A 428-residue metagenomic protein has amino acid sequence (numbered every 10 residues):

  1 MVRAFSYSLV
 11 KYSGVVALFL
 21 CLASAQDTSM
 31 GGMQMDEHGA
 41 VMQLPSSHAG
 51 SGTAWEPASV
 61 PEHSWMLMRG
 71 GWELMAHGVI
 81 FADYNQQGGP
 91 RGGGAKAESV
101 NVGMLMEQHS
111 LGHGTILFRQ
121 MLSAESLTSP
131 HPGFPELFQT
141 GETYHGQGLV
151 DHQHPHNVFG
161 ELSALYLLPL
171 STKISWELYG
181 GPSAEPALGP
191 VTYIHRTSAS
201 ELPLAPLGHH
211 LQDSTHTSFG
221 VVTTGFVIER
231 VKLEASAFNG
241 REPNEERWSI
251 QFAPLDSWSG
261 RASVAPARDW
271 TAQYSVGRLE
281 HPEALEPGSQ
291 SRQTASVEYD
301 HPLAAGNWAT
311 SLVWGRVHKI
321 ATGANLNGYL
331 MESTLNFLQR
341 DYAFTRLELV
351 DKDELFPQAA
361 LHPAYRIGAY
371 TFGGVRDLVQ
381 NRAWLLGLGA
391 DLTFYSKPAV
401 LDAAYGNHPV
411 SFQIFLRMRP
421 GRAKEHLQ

Functional and structural regions predicted by a protein language model:
T28-A164, P169, S411, L416-R417: Beta-barrel outer-membrane channel/assembly domains of diderm bacteria
W72, A95-G103, H156-L162, H216-V222 (+7 more regions): Residues that define the transmembrane beta-barrel architecture of outer-membrane proteins
L74, G112-I116, T172-W176, R230-E234 (+5 more regions): Repeated loop/turn-to-beta-strand initiation elements of outer-membrane beta-barrel proteins
I80-G88, L122-T128, G180-P186, I228-R230 (+8 more regions): Transmembrane beta-strands of outer-membrane beta-barrel pores
M106-H109, L168, G225-I228, V264-P266 (+5 more regions): Residue-level signature of outer-membrane beta-barrel architecture
S129-S263: Surface-exposed coil loops of outer-membrane beta-barrel proteins
I228-S236, A253, R261-A360, Y370: Detector for outer-membrane/organellar transmembrane beta-barrel domains, recognizing the amphipathic beta-strand
F372, G406-Q428: Outer-membrane beta-barrel "beta-signal"
